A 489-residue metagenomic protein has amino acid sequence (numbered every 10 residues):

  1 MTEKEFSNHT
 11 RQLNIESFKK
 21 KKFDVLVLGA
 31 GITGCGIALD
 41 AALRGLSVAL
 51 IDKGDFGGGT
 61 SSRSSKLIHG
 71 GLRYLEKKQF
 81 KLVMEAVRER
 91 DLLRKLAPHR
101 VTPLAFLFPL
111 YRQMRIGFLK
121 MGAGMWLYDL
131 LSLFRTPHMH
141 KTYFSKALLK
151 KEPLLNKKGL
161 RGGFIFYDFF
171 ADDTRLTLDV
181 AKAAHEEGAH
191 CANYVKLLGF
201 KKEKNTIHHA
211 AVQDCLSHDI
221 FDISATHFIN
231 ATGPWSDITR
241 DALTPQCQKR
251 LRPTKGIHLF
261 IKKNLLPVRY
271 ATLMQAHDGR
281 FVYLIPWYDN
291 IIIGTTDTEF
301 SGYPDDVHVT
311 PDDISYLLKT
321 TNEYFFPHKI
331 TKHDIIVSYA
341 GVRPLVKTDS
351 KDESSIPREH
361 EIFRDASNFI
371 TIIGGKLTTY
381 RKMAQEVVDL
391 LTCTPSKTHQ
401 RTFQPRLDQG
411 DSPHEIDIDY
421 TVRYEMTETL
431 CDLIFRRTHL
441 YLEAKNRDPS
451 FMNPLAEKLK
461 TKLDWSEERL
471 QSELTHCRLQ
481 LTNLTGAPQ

Functional and structural regions predicted by a protein language model:
M1-V25, D40-R44: Extreme N-terminal leader/targeting segments of oxidoreductases
L28, I223-G233: Short hydrophobic core segments
A30-G31, K53: Glycine-rich Rossmann-fold phosphate-binding loop(s) that bind the pyrophosphate of adenine dinucleotide cofactors
A42-S62: Glycine-rich FAD pyrophosphate-binding loop
K66-K151: Dinucleotide-binding Rossmann-like beta1-alpha1 core, especially the glycine-rich loop that anchors the ADP
F164-T226: Helical element adjacent to the flavin cofactor pocket in flavoenzyme catalytic cores
A183, Q248-I292, T298-K460, W465: C-terminal catalytic lobe of FAD-dependent flavoproteins
N230-P245: Flavin (primarily FAD) binding-site architecture
